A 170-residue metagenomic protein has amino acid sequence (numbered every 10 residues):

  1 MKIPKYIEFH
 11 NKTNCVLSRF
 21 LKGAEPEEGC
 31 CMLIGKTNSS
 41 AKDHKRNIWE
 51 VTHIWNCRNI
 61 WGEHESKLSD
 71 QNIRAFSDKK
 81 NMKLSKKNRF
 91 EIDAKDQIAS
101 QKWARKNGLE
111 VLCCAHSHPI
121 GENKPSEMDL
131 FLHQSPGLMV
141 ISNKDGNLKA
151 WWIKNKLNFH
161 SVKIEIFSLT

Functional and structural regions predicted by a protein language model:
M1-V111, P119-T170: Conserved beta-strand-loop surface patch within small alpha/beta domains used for substrate/adaptor or ligand engagement
